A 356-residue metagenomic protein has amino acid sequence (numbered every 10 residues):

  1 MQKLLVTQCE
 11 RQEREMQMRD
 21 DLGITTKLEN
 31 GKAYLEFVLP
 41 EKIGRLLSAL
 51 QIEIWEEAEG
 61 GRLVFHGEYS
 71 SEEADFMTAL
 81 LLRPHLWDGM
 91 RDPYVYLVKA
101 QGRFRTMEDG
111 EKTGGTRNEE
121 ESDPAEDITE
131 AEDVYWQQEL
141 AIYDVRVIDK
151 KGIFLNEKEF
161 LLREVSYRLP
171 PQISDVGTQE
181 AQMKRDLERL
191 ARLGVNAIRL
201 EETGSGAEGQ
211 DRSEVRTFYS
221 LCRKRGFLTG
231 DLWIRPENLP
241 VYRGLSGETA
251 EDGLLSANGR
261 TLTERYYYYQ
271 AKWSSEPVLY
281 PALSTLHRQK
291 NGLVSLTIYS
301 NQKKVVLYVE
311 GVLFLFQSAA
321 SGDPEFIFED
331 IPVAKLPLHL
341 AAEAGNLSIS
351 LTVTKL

Functional and structural regions predicted by a protein language model:
M1-E201, S205-G226, L279-L356: Secreted/periplasmic carbohydrate-active enzymes, especially glycoside hydrolases
K3-R11, T261-K272: A general sequence property marking short-to-moderate contiguous segments in secreted/outer-membrane adhesion
G230-R260: Aromatic/acidic polysaccharide-binding cleft in carbohydrate-active enzymes
P236, K272-E276: Phosphate/oxyanion-binding loops and surfaces in catalytic or ligand/nucleic-acid-binding neighborhoods
G259-T263, K335-P337: Electropositive phosphate-/nucleotide-binding environments in soluble metabolic enzymes
